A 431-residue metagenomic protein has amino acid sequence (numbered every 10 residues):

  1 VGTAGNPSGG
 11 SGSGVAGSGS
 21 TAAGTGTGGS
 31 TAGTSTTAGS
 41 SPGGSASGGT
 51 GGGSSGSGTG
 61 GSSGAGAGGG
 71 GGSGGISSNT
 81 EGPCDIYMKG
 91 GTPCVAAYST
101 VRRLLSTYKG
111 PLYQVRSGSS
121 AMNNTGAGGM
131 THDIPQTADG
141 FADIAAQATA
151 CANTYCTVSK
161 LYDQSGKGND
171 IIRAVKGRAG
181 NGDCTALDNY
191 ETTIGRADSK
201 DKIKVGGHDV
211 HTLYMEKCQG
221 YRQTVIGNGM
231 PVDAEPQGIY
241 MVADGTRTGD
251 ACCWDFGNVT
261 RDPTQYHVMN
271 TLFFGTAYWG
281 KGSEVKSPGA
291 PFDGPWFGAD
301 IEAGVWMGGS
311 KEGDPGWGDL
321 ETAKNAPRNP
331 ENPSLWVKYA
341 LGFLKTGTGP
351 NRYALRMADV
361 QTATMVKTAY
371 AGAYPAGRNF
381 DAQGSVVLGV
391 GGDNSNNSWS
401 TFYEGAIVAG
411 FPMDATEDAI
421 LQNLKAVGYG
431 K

Functional and structural regions predicted by a protein language model:
V1-S78: Ser/Thr-rich, Pro/Gly/Ala-heavy low-complexity intrinsically disordered linkers and tails of secreted extracellular
I76-D183, Y240, L421, A426-K431: GGW-centered surface loops in extracellular recognition modules
G91, D163, I239-G245, G342 (+1 more regions): Short hydrophobic/aromatic patches on beta-strands that form ligand-binding or substrate-lining surfaces
L105-G110, Q114-G126, K217-Q219, A243-T248 (+4 more regions): Short, flexible beta-strand-to-coil junctions
G166-W336, T348-N351, T362-Y370, G410-G428: Extracellular glycan-recognition modules
V337-T346, Y353-M357: Short tryptophan-centered beta-strand motifs in secreted/extracellular beta-sheet-rich domains of glycan-recognition
A358-Q383: Short, solvent-exposed beta-strand-to-loop segments that form ligand-recognition rims of beta-rich domains
R378-F402, F411: Extracellular glycan-interaction patches encoded by glycine-rich segments
